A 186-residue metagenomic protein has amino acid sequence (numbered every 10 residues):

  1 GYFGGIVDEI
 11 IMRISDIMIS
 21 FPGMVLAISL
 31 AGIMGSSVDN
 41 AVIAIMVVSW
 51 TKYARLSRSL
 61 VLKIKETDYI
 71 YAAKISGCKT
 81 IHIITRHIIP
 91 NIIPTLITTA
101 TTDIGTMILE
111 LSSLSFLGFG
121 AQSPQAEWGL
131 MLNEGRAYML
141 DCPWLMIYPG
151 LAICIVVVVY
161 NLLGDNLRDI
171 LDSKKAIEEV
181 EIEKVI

Functional and structural regions predicted by a protein language model:
G1-G5, S76-C78, G118, Q122-P124 (+1 more regions): A short glycine-centered flexible hinge/capping loop motif at secondary-structure junctions
G1-I64: Generic hydrophobic transmembrane alpha-helix motif, especially the helices
I6, L60-Y69, N166-K174: Transmembrane helix boundary and interhelical loop/hinge segments in multi-pass membrane proteins
I6-M12, E66, Y71-I97: Amphipathic cytosolic juxtamembrane alpha-helices at the membrane-cytosol interface of multi-pass membrane transporters
E9-D16, L30, S59, Y71 (+3 more regions): Short amphipathic alpha-helical coupling elements at transmembrane boundaries
I19, L30-G35, I45, L60-V61 (+3 more regions): Glycine-rich helix-loop "coupling/hinge" segments at transmembrane-helix boundaries in multipass transporters
F21, I81-S113, Y160: Transmembrane alpha-helices
A31-M34, V38, I45-V48, P94-T102 (+1 more regions): C-terminal transmembrane helix and the adjacent membrane-cytosol boundary/short C-terminal tail of inner/organellar
